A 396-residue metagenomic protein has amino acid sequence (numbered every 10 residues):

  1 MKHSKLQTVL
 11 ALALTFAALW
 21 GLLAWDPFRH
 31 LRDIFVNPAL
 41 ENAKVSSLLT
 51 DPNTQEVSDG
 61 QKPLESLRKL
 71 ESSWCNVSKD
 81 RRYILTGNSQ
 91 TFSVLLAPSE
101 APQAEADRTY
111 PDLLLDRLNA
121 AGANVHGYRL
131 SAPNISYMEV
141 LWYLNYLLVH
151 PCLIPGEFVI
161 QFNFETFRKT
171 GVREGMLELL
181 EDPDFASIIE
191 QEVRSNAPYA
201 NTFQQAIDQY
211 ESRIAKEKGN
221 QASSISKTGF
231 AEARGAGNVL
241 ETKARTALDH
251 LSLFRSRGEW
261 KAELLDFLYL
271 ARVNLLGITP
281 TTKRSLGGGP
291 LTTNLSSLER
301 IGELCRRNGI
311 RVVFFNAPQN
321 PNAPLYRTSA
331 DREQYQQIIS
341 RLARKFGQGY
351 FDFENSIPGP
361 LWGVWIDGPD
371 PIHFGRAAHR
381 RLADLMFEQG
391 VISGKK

Functional and structural regions predicted by a protein language model:
M1-R82, A97: N-terminal secretory targeting modules
R32-V36, G175-N308: Secreted/periplasmic serine-hydrolase-like ester/acetyl group-modifying domain
N76-E190: Membrane-embedded segments
S93, N320-Y326: Short, solvent-exposed loop/turn segments at secondary-structure junctions
R117-A123, S297-V313, R341-F351: A structural motif corresponding to the C-terminal end of an alpha-helix and its immediate exit/capping segment
R129-S131, N316, D352-E354: Residue-level recognition of beta-strand->loop/alpha-helix junctions
T282-T292, Y326, D367-F374: The substrate-binding groove and active-site-proximal loops of carbohydrate-active enzymes, especially glycoside
D331-K396: Catalytic His-Asp segment of secreted/periplasmic serine-dependent ester chemistry enzymes
